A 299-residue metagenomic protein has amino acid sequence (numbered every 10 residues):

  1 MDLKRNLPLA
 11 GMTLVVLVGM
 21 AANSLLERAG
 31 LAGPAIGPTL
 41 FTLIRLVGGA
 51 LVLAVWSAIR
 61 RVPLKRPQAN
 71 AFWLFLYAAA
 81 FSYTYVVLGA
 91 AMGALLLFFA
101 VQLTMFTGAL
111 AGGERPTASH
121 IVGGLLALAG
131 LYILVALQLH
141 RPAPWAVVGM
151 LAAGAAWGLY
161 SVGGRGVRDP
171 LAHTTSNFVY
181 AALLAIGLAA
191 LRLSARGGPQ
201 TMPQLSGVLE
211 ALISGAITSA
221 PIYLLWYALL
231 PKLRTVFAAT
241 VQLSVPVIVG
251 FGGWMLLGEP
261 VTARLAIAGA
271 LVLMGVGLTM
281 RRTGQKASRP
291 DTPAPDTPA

Functional and structural regions predicted by a protein language model:
M1-L40, F72, A79-A80, L125 (+5 more regions): Glycine-/small-residue-enriched transmembrane alpha-helix faces in small-molecule transporters and effluxers
D2, G48-L64, A79, A127-A143 (+4 more regions): Membrane-interface helix-cap regions at the ends of transmembrane helices in multi-pass membrane proteins
D2-L3, T42, L46, L243-A299: C-terminal-most transmembrane helix of multi-pass membrane proteins
L14-L26, W56, A69-V87, T107 (+5 more regions): Hydrophobic alpha-helical transmembrane segments of multi-pass membrane transport proteins, especially secondary
G30, F41, T84, L110-P116 (+5 more regions): Hydrophobic/aromatic residues within transmembrane alpha-helices of multi-pass small-molecule transporters
P34-L76, A100-M105, A156-Y160, S176-L193 (+2 more regions): Transmembrane alpha-helices of multi-pass small-molecule transport proteins
L40-L43, V47, S82-R115, A153 (+1 more regions): Specific alpha-helical transmembrane segments that line the substrate/conduction pathway and gating interfaces
L53, L74, P116-A136, A153 (+3 more regions): Hydrophobic transmembrane alpha-helices of multi-pass small-molecule transport proteins
